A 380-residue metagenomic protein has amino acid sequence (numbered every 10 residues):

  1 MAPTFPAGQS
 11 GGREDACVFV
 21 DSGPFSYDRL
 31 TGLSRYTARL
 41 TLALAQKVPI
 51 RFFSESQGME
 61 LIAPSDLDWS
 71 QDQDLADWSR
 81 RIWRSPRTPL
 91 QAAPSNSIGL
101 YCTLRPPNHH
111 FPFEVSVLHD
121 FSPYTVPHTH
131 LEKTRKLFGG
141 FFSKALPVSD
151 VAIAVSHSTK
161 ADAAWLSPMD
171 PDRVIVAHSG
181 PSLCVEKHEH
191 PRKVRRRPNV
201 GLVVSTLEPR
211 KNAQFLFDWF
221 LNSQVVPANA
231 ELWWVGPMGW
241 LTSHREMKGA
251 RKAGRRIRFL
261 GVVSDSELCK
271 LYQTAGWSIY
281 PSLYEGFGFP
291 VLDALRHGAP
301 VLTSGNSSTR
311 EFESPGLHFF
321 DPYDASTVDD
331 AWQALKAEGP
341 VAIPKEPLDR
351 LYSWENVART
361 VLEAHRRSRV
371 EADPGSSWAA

Functional and structural regions predicted by a protein language model:
A2-A380: Carbohydrate transferase catalytic cores enriched for Leloir-type hexosyltransferases
